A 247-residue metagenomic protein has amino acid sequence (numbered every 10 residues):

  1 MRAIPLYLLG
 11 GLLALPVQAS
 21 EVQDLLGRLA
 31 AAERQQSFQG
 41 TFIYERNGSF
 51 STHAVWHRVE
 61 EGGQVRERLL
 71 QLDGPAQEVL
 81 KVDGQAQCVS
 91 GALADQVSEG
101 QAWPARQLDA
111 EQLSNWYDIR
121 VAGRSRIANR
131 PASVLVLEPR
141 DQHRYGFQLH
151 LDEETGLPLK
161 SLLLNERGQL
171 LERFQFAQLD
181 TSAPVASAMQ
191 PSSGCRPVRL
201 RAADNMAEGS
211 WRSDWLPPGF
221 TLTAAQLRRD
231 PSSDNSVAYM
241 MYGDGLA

Functional and structural regions predicted by a protein language model:
M1-A3, L8-V65, G74, Q112-S114 (+1 more regions): N-terminal leader/targeting segments and the immediate start of mature chains
E33-Q35, H57-R66, K81-A86, R130 (+3 more regions): Short, solvent-exposed coil/turn segments at beta-strand boundaries
Q35-T41, G63-R68, N129-V136, L157-K160 (+1 more regions): Short, hydrophobic/aromatic-rich segments at coil-to-beta transitions
N47-L108, K160-A183: An acidic-aromatic
Q77-E78, G146-H150, Y239-M241: Short, surface-exposed charged micro-motifs
S98-F147: Intrinsically disordered, low-complexity linker/loop segments enriched in Gly/Pro and charged/polar residues
R126-G194: Gly/Pro-enriched, hydrophobic low-complexity segments that function as extracytoplasmic propeptides/linkers
S193-A247: Short, solvent-exposed recognition patches
